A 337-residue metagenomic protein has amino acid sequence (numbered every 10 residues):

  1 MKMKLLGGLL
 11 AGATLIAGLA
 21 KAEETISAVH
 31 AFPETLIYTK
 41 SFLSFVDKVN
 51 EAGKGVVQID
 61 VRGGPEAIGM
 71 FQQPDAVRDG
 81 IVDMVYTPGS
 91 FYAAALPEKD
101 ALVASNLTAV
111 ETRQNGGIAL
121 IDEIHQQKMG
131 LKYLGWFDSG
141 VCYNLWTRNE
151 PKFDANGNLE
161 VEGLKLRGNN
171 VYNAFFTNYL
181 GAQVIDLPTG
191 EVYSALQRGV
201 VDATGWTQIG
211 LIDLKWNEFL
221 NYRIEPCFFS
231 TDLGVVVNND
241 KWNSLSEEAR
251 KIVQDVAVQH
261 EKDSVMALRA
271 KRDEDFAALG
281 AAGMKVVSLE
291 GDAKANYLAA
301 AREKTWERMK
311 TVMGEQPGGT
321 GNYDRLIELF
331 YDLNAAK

Functional and structural regions predicted by a protein language model:
M1-L9: Bacterial N-terminal signal peptides that target proteins for export
G12, E23-E111, L131-K337: N-terminal secretory/targeting leader peptides
A17-L19: N-terminal signal peptide c-region/cleavage motif recognized by signal peptidases
T108-K128: A gly/proline- and charged-residue-enriched helix-loop-helix capping module
